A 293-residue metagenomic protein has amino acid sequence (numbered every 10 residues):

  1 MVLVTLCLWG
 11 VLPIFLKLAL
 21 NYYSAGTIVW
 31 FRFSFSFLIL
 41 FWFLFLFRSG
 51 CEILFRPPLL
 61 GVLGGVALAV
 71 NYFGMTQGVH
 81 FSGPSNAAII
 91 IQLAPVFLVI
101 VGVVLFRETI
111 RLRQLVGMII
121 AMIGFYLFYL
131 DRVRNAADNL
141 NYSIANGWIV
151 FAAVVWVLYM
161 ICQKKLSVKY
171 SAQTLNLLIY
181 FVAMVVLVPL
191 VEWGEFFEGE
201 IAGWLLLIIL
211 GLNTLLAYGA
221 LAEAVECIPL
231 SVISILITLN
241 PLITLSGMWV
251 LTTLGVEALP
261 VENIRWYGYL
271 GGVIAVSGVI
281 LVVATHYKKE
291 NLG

Functional and structural regions predicted by a protein language model:
M1-C7, L44, G50-G74, S143-A152 (+3 more regions): Loop-to-transmembrane-helix transition segments
M1-T27, A136-K165, L207-N213, G247 (+3 more regions): Glycine-/small-residue-enriched transmembrane alpha-helix faces in small-molecule transporters and effluxers
L6, V29-F31, A69, A87-L93 (+2 more regions): Helix-helix packing/entry segments at the starts of transmembrane helices
I14, L40, L98-I100, V104 (+3 more regions): Transmembrane alpha-helical segments that form core, pore/gating elements of small-molecule transporters/exporters
A19, I28, R32, G78 (+8 more regions): Hydrophobic/aromatic residues within transmembrane alpha-helices of multi-pass small-molecule transporters
Y22-V70, F97-L98, V154-C162, N176-E195 (+3 more regions): Transmembrane alpha-helices of multi-pass small-molecule transport proteins
V29-F33, L130-D131, G203, T238-G293: C-terminal-most transmembrane helix of multi-pass membrane proteins
I39-F47, A94-V116, L242-Y269: C-terminal transmembrane-helix exit sites in multi-pass transporters
